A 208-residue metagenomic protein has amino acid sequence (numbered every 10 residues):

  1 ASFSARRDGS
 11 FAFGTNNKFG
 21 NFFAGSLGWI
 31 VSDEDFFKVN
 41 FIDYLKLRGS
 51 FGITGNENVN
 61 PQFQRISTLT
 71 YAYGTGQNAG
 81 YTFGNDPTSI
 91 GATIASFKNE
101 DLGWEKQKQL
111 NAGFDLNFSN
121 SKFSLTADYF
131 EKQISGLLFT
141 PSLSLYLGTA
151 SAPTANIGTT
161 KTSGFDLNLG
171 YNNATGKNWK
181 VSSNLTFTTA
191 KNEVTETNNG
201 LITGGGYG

Functional and structural regions predicted by a protein language model:
A1-G208: Extracellular/periplasmic, surface-exposed regions of secreted and cell-surface proteins
